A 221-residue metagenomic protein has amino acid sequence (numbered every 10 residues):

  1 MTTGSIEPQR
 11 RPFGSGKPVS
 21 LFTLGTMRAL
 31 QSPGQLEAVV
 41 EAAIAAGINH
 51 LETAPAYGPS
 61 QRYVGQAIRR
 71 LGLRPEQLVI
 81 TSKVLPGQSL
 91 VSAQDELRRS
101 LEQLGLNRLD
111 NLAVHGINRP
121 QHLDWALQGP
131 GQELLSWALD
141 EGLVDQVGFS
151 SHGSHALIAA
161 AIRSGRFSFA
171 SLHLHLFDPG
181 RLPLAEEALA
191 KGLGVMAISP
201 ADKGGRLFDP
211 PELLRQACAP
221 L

Functional and structural regions predicted by a protein language model:
M1-L78: N-terminal binding-site loop/beta-alpha segment at the start of enzyme catalytic domains that lines or forms
P12-F13, L24, L51, V64 (+6 more regions): Conserved, mostly hydrophobic/aromatic
F22-G34, T81-S92, P120-D124, L214-C218: Active-site mouth loops of central-metabolism enzymes
T26-R28, T53-P55, Q77, S82-V84 (+4 more regions): A cross-domain feature marking catalytic cores of carbohydrate-active enzymes and several ubiquitous metabolic/repair
Q31-I44, S89-G105, H152-A161: Short, acidic/polar
R70-Q77, L104-L106, A138-L143, G165-R166: Short helix-capping segments at alpha-helix termini
Q94-A113, E133-E141: CE4/NodB-like, metal-dependent polysaccharide N-deacetylase domain that modifies extracellular/periplasmic N-acetylated
I117-L221: Beta/alpha (TIM)-barrel catalytic core signal, keyed to glycine-rich beta->alpha loops juxtaposed to Asp/Glu that bind
